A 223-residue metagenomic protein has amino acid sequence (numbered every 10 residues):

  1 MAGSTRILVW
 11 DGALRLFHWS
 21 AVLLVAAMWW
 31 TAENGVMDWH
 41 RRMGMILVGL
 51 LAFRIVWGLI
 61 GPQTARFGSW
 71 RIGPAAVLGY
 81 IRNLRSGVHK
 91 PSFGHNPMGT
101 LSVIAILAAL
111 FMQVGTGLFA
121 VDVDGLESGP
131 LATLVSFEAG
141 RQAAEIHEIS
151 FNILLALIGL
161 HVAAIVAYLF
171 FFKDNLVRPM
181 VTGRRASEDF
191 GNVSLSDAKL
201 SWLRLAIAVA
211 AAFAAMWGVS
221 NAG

Functional and structural regions predicted by a protein language model:
M1-G223: Membrane-embedded alpha-helical bundles that constitute the cytochrome b-like, heme-associated redox core of multi-pass
